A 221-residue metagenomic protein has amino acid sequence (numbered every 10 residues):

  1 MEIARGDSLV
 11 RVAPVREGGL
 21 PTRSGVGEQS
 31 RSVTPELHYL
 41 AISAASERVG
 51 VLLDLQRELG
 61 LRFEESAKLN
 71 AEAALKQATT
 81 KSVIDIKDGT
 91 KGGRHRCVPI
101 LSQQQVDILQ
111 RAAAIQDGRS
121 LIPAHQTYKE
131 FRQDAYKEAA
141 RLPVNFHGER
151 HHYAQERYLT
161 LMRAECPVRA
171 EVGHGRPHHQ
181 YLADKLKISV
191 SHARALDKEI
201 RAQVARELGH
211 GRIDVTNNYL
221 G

Functional and structural regions predicted by a protein language model:
M1-R16, G60-E64: N-terminal DNA-binding recognition helix of tyrosine site-specific recombinases/integrases
G19-Y39, G92-Q103, G118: DNA breakage-rejoining catalytic core of tyrosine-based enzymes
V33-F63, K187, A195-R201: Basic, Lys/Arg- and aromatic-enriched nucleic-acid-binding interface segment
L55-K81, D214-N217: Short, charged phosphate-coordinating catalytic segments
K68-I108: Conserved tyrosine-mediated DNA breakage-rejoining catalytic core shared by Y-recombinases
K81-K87, Q180-G221: Short functional hotspots where side chains directly engage DNA or cofactors
L101-C166: Active-site/catalytic core of tyrosine-dependent DNA strand-transfer enzymes
L142-K198: Short basic/aromatic active-site micro-motif
